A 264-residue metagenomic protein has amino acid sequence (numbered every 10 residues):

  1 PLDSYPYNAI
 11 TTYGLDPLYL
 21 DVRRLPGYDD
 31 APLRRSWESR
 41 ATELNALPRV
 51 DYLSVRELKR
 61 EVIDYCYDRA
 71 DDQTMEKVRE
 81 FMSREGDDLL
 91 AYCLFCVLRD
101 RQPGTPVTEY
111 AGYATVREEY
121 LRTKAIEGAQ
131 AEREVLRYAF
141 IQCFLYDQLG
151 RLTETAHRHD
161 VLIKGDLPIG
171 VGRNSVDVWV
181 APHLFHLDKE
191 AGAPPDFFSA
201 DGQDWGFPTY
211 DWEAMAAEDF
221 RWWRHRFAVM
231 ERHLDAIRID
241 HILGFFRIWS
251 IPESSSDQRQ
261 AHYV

Functional and structural regions predicted by a protein language model:
P1-P182, M215-A216: Acidic/aromatic-lined carbohydrate-recognition and catalytic surfaces of CAZymes acting on diverse glycans
E154, L162-H233, R247-V264: Substrate-binding/active-site clefts of carbohydrate-active enzymes
H241: Walker B catalytic acidic pair
G244: Divalent metal-binding pocket/active-site signature
